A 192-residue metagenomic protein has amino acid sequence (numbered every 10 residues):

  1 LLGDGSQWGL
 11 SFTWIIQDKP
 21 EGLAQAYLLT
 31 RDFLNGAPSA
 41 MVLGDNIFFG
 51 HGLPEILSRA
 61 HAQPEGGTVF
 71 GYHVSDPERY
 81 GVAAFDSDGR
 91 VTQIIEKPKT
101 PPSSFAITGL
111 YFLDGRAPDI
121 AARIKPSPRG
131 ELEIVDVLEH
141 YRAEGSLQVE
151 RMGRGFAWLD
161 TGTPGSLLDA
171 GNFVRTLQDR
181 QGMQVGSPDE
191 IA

Functional and structural regions predicted by a protein language model:
L1-L43, I47-E55, A62: Conserved N-terminal catalytic core of the sugar/cofactor nucleotidyltransferase
P20-L23, D76-P77, T100, A157-W158: A short acidic, often aromatic-flanked loop/helix-cap motif at beta-alpha or helix-coil junctions that lines enzyme
A37-P38, G66, G145-S146: Short coil/turn segments at beta-strand junctions that form active-site/ligand-binding loops
M41-G44, F70-H73, G153: Short beta-strand segments
N46, V74, P164: Active-site metal-binding loops of divalent metal-dependent hydrolases
G50-E78: Conserved donor-nucleotide/metal-binding helix-loop-beta segment in metal-dependent transferases, i.e., the alpha-helix
A83-F85: A structural signal for short hydrophobic beta-strand segments in well-ordered beta-sheet cores
S87-Q93, T100-P101, F105-T108, F112-A192: Left-handed beta-helix
